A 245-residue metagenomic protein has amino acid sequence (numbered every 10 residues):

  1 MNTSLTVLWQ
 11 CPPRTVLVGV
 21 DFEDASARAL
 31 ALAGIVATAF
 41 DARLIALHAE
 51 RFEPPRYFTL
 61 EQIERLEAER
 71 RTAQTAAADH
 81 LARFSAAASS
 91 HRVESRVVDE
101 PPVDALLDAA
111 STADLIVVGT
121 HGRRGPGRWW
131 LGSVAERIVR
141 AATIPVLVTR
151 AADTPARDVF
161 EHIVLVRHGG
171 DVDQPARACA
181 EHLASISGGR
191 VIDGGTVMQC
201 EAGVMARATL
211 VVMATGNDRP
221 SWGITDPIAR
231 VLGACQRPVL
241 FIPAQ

Functional and structural regions predicted by a protein language model:
T3-E64, V159-Q199, G203-L210, G216 (+1 more regions): Small/aliphatic-rich secondary-structure junction motif
E64-D79: A short acidic, glycine-rich active-site loop that binds or catalyzes chemistry on phosphate/adenosine moieties
A86-H91: Short helix-capping segments at alpha-helix termini
V93-S95: Rossmann-fold cofactor-recognition segment
V97-A105, T196: Charged docking surfaces used in two-component/phosphorelay signaling
V118-R137, L210-A234, A244-Q245: Glycine-rich, Arg-bearing micro-motifs that act as flexible, cationic patches
G119-T120, V146-A151, V239-A244: Short beta-strand elements of ligand-binding domains
A135-T154: Short, structured interface segments
